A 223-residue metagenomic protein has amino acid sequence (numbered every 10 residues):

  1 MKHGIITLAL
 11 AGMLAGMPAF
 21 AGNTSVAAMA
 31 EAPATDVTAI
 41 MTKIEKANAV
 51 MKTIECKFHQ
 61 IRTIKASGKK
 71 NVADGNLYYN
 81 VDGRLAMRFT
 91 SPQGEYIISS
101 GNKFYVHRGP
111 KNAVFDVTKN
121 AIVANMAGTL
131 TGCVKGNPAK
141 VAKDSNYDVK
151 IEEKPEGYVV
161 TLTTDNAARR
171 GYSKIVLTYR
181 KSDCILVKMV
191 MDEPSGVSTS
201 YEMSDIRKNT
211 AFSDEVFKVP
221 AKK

Functional and structural regions predicted by a protein language model:
M1-G4: Positively charged n-region of N-terminal signal peptides that target proteins for export
T7-G16: Bacterial N-terminal signal peptides
A19-A21, A27-A30: Boundary at the C-terminal end of the N-terminal hydrophobic targeting segment
G22, N76-G128, T199: An acidic-aromatic
A32-T35, I40, E45, A49-K57 (+4 more regions): Flexible, processing/modification-adjacent segments and terminal tails in exported/periplasmic/extracellular proteins
F58, L85-F89, F104-H107, V160-L162 (+1 more regions): Short hydrophobic/aromatic-rich beta-strand segments that constitute the beta-sheet cores of beta-sandwich/beta-barrel
I64-A66, A86, Q93-Y96, A113 (+3 more regions): Short beta-strands and strand-coil junctions in structured, solvent-facing domains, enriched
F115, V141-K223: Gly/Pro-enriched, hydrophobic low-complexity segments that function as extracytoplasmic propeptides/linkers
